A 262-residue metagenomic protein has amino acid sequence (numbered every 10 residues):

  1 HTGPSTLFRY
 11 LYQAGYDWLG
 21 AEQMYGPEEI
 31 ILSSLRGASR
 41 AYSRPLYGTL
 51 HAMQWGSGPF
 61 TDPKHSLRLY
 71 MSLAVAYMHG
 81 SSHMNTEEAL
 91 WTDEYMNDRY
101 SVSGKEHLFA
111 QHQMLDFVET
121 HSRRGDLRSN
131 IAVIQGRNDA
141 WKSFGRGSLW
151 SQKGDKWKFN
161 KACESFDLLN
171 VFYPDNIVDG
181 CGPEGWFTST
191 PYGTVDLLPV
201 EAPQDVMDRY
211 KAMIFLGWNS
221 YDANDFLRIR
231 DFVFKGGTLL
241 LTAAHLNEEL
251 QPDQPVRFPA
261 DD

Functional and structural regions predicted by a protein language model:
H1-T92, G193-T194, L198-E201, Y221: Catalytic-core regions of glycoside hydrolase
T6, G15, S39-R44, V75 (+6 more regions): A glycine-centered loop/beta-turn motif at secondary-structure junctions
G20, M207-W218: Short, well-ordered secondary-structure micro-motifs within conserved domains or adaptor modules
A41-S43, A74-S82, T86-R124: Extended substrate-binding grooves/exosites of carbohydrate-active enzymes
T49, T86-E87, I134, T242-A244: Generic beta-sheet signal
G56-S66, D93-E106, S143-G154, E249-F258: Short, flexible/disordered intra-domain loops and linkers
F109-Y210: Aromatic-Pro/Gly-enriched surface loop or interdomain linker that acts as a lid/target-recognition segment
A223-D262: A glycine-rich, often tryptophan-bearing local segment used as a flexible ligand/cofactor-contacting loop or short
